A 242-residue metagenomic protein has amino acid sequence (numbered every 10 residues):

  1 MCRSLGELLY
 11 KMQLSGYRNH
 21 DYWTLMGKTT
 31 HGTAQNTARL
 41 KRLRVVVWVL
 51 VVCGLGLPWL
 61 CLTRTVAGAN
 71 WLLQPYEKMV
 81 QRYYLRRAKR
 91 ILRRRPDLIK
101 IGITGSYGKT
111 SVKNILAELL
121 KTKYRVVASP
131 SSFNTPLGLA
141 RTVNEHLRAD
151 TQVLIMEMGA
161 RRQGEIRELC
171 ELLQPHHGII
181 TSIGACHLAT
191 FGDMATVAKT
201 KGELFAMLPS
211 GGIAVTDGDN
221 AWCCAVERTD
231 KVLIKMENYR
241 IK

Functional and structural regions predicted by a protein language model:
M1, Q35-A67: Alpha-helical bilayer-embedded segments of polytopic membrane proteins, i.e., transmembrane/intramembrane helices
M1-G32, L60, R64, G68-L98 (+3 more regions): ATP-dependent carboxylate-amine ligase catalytic core
K100, R125-A128, K231-N238: Conserved beta-strand scaffold positions in the cores of enzyme catalytic domains, especially in NTP/NDP-utilizing
K100-L120: Glycine-rich phosphate-binding P-loop
S106-G108, S132, A221: Short acidic/polar capping segments at secondary-structure boundaries
I180-K242: Acidic, Mg2+-coordinating active-site environments of NTP-dependent enzymes
